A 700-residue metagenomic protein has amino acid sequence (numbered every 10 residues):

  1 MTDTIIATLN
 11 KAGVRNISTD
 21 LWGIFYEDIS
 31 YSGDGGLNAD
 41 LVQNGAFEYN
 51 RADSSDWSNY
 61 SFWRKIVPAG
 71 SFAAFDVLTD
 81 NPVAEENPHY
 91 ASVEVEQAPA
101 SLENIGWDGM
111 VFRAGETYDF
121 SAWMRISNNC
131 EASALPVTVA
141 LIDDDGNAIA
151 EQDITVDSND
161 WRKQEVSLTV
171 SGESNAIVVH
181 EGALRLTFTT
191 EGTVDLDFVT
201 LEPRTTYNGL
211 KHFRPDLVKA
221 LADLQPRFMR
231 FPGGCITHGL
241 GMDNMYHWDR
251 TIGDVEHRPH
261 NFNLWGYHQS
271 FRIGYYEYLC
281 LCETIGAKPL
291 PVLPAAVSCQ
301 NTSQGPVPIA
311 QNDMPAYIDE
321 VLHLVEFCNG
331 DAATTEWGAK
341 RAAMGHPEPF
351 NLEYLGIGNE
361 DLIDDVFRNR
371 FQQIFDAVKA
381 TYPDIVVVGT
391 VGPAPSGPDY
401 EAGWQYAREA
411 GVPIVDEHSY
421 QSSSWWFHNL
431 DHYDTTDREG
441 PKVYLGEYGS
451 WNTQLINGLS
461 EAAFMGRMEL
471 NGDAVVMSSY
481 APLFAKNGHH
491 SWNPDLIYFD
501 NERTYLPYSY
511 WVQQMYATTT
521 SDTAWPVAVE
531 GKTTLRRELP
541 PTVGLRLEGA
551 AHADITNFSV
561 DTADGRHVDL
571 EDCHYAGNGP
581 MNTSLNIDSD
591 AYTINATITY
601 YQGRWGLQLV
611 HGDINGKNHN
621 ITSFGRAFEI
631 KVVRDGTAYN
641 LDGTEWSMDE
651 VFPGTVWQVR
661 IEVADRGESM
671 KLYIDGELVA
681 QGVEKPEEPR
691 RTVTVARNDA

Functional and structural regions predicted by a protein language model:
T2-K11, F72-T79, V93-V95, A100 (+7 more regions): Alpha-helical scaffolding within the catalytic cores of extracellular/periplasmic polymer-degrading hydrolases
T2-S270, K288, S303-P315, E353 (+6 more regions): Extracellular and organelle-lumenal recognition/adhesion modules and their flexible linkers in secreted
D20-Y26, M229-F231, P289-P291, E353-I357 (+4 more regions): Hydrophobic faces of well-ordered beta-strands that scaffold small-molecule active sites in alpha/beta enzyme cores
I24, F47, A122, Q225 (+6 more regions): Conserved, mostly hydrophobic/aromatic
L168-R185, T206-P226, S270-I285, N312-N351 (+4 more regions): An active-site-proximal structural segment forming one wall of the substrate-binding cleft that immediately precedes
F188-T189, D197, P203, P232-C235 (+3 more regions): Active-site groove signature of glycoside hydrolases
T200-K211, E256-R272, A295-V297, S303-P315 (+5 more regions): The substrate-binding groove and active-site-proximal loops of carbohydrate-active enzymes, especially glycoside
L281, D376-K379, P383-V386, W404-E409 (+1 more regions): Catalytic-core region of carbohydrate-active enzymes that cleave or remodel glycosidic bonds
